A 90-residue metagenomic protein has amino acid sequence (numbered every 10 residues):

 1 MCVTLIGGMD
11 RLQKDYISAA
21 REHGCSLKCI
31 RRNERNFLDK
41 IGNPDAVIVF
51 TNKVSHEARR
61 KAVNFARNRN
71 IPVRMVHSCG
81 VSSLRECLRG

Functional and structural regions predicted by a protein language model:
M1-G24: Short, charged N-terminal beta->alpha structural module
I6-G8, R32, S78: Cofactor-binding loop segments of dinucleotide-utilizing enzymes, especially the Rossmann-like FAD- and NAD(P)+-binding
K14-Y16, A58-R60, R85: Short glycine-/acidic-enriched loop or helix-start segments at secondary-structure transitions that form or flank
G24-K40: A short, well-structured beta->alpha microelement
G42-I48: Short acidic/histidine-rich motifs immediately flanking catalytic phosphotransfer sites in two-component signaling
N52-K53: Short glycine-/small-residue-rich Rossmann-like dinucleotide-binding loops
R67-G90: Ser/Thr/Gly-rich flexible loops in soluble cytosolic domains mediating phosphotransfer, phosphorylation
